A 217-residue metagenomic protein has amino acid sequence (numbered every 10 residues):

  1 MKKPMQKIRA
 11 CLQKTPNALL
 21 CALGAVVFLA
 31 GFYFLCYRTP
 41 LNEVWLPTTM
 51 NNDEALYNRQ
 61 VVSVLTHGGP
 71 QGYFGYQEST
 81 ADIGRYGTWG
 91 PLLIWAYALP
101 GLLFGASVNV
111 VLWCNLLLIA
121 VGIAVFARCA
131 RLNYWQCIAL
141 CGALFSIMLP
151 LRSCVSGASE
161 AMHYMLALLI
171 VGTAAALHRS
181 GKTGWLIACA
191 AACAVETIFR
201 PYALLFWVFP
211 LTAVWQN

Functional and structural regions predicted by a protein language model:
M1-P40, N217: Start-transfer (signal-anchor) and selected internal transmembrane alpha helices of multi-pass inner/ER membrane
Y37-N42, E54-G84, L92: Extracytosolic helix-loop segments that constitute the early lumenal/periplasmic catalytic or substrate-binding loops
V64, A130-Y134, L168-L186, E196: Membrane-interface transmembrane helices that cradle and orient dolichyl/undecaprenyl
G84-G87, P91-V121: Loop-to-helix entry region of an early transmembrane alpha helix in multi-pass inner-membrane enzymes
V110-W135, L169: Transmembrane-helix motifs of polytopic, lipid-linked glycan transferases
V155-H163: Short acidic/glycine- and proline-prone juxtamembrane loop motifs at membrane-interface regions of multi-pass membrane
A176-H178, F206-N217: Perimembrane helix-loop-helix junctions
W185-P201, P210-T212: Membrane-interface alpha helices of multi-pass inner-membrane proteins
